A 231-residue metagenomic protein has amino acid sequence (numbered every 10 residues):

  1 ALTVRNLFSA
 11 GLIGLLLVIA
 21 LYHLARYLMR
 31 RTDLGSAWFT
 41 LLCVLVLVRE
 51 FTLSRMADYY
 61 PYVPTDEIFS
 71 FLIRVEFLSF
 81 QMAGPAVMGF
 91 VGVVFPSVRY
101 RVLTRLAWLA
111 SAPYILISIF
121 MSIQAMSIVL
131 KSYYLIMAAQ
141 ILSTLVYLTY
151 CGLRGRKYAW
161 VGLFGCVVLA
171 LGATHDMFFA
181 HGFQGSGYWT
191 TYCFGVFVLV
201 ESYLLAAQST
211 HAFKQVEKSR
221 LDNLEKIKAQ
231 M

Functional and structural regions predicted by a protein language model:
L2-R30, K131-R154: First transmembrane helix
L24-Y27, F51, L224: Short linear motifs in intrinsically disordered/low-complexity regions
R31-L45: Alpha-helical transmembrane segments of integral membrane proteins, especially early/N-terminal helices
D33, V46-D222: Interfacial "cap-and-anchor" motif at the non-cytosolic start of specific transmembrane alpha-helices
W38-L41, Y114, V200, K226: A generic membrane alpha-helix/interface feature
L224-M231: PAS/LOV and related PAS-like sensory modules
